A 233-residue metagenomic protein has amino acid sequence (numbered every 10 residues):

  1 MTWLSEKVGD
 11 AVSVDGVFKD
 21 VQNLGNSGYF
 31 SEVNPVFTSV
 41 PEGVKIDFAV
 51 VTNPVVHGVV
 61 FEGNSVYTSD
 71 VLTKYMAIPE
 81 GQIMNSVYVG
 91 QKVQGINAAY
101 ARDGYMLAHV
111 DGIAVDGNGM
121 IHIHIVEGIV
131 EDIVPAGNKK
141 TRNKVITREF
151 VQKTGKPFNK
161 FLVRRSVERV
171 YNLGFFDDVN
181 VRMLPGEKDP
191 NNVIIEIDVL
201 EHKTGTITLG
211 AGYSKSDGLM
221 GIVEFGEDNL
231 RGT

Functional and structural regions predicted by a protein language model:
M1-E227: Periplasmic polypeptide-binding modules associated with outer-membrane biogenesis and secretion
L230-T233: Short loop/turn motifs that connect adjacent beta-strands in outer-membrane beta-barrel proteins
